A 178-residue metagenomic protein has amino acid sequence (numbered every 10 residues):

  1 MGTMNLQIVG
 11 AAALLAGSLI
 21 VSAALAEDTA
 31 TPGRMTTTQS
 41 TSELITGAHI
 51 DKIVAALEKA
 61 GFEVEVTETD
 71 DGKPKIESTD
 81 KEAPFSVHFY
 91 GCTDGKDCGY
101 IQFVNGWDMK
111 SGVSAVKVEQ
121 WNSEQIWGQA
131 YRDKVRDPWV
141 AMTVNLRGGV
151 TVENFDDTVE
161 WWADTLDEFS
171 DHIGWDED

Functional and structural regions predicted by a protein language model:
G2-A11, G17-E82: Charge-rich, low-complexity N-terminal segments
P32, Q39, L44, G99-A141: Short, internal acidic amphipathic alpha-helical interface segments that mediate docking to partner proteins
E43-D51, D108, G112, G149-D156 (+1 more regions): Soluble non-cytosolic domains of exported or imported proteins
T67, H88-C92, Y131-D133: Short beta-strand micro-motifs enriched in acidic
D71-K73, E82-P84, C98, Q125 (+1 more regions): Extracytoplasmic
T79-K110: Long, continuous compositionally biased terminal/linker segments
I126-S170: A short, solvent-exposed beta-edge/loop patch
G174-D178: Short, highly charged C-terminal tails/helix-capping segments
